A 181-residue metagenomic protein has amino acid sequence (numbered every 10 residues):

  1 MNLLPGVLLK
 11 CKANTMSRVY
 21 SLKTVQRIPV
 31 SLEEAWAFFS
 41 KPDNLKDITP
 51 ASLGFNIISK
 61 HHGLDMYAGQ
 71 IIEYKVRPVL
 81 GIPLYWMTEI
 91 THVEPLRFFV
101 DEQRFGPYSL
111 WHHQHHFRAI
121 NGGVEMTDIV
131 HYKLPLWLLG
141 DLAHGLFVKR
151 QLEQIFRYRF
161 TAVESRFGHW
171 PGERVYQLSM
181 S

Functional and structural regions predicted by a protein language model:
L3-Y67, S181: Hydrophobic ligand-binding cavity/cleft-lining segments
P5-T15, G145-Y158: Low-complexity, charge- and small-residue-enriched intrinsically disordered regions
M16-R18, M66, L80-I82, F105-S109 (+1 more regions): A generic structural micro-feature
S21-K23, P83-M87, S109-H113: Short, surface-exposed coil-to-beta transition loops
I28-V30, V76-L80, H92, P107 (+1 more regions): Beta-strand elements of well-folded, non-transmembrane domains
S31-L32, T91-F98, H116-E125: A short, structured loop/turn motif at beta-sheet edges
I57-F105, Y158-S165, W170-S181: Glycine-rich portal/gate segments that line the openings of hydrophobic small-molecule binding cavities
E102-Q154: Beta-strand/loop substructures that line and gate deep hydrophobic ligand-binding cavities in soluble
